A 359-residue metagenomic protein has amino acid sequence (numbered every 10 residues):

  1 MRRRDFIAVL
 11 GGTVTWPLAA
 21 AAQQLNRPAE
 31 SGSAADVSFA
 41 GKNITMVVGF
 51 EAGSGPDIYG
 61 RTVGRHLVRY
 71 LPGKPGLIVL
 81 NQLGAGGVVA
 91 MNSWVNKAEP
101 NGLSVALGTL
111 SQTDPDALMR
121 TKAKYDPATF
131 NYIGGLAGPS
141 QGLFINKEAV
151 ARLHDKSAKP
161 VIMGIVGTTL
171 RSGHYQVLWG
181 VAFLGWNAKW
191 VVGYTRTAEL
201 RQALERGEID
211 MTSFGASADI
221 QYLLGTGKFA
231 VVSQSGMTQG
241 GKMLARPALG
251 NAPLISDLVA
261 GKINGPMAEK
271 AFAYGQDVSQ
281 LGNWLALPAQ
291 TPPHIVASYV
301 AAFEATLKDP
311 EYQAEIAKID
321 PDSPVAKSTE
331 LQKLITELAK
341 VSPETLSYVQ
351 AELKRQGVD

Functional and structural regions predicted by a protein language model:
D5-Q24: N-terminal export signals
A34-A35, A40-N43, R69-L71, S93-S104 (+3 more regions): Hinge/capping helix and adjacent helix->loop/strand transition within the periplasmic-binding protein
D36, T45-R61, L83-G86, I165-S172: Extracytoplasmic "Venus flytrap"
G41, G225, F229, T291-D359: An extracytoplasmic/periplasmic, membrane-proximal ligand-sensing/linker region
Y59, V63, A85-G87, G102-P115 (+2 more regions): Ligand-binding clamshell of periplasmic/extracellular solute-binding protein-like
P75-N92: Early extracytoplasmic/lumenal segment of secretory-pathway proteins
L110-K122, H174, L178-F183, E205-R206 (+1 more regions): A ligand-binding cleft/hinge motif common to bilobed small-molecule-binding domains
Y222-L307, K354-D359: C-terminal lobe and pocket-closing loops of periplasmic/extracytoplasmic Venus-flytrap solute-binding proteins
